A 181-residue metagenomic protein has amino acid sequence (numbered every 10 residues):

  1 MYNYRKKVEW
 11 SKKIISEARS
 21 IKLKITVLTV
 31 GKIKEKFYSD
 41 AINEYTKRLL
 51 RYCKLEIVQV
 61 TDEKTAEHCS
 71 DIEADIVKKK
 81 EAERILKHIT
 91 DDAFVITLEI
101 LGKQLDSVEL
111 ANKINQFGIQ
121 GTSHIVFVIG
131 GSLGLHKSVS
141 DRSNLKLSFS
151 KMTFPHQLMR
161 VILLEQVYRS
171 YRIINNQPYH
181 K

Functional and structural regions predicted by a protein language model:
K22-L49: N-terminal beta1-alpha1 ligand-phosphate binding loop
K24-L28, E56-V58, V126: A structural signal for isolated positions on well-ordered beta-strands in alpha/beta enzyme cores
I33, I100-K103, G131-G134: Short glycine-rich anion-binding loops that position phosphate/pyrophosphate groups of nucleotides and phosphorylated
R51-K64: A short beta-strand-loop structural module common to alpha/beta enzyme folds
T61-S123: S-adenosyl-L-methionine/SAH cofactor-binding core of RNA-modifying enzymes
L133, K137-K181: Structured adenosyl-cofactor binding patch, chiefly the S-adenosyl-L-methionine
